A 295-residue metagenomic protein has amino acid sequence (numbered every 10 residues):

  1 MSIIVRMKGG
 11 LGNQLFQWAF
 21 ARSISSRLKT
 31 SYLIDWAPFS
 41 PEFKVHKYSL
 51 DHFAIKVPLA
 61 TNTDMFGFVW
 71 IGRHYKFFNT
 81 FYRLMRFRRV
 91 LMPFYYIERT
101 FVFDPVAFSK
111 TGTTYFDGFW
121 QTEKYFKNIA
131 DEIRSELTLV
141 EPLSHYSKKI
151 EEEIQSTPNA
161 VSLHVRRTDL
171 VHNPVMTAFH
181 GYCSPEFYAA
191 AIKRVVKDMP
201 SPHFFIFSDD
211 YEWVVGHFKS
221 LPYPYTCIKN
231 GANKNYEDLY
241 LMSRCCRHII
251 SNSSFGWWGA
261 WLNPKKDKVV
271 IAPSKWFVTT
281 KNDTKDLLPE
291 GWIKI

Functional and structural regions predicted by a protein language model:
M1-I4: Extreme N-terminal starter segment of soluble prokaryotic enzymes
M7-F16: A short, glycine/small-residue-rich beta-strand->loop->alpha-helix junction that serves as a flexible
L11, K193-A272, F277-T280: Donor-binding and catalytic core of enzymes assembling or modifying cell-surface/extracellular glycoconjugates
L15-S25, Y188-I192, V196: Histidine-anchored nucleotide/phosphate-binding helix
T30-P41: A short beta-strand-loop structural module common to alpha/beta enzyme folds
W36-P38, V165-R166, F207-D210: Short, well-ordered beta-to-alpha junction loops that form the rim of enzyme active sites and present histidine/acidic
V45-R194, D198-M199: Secretory-pathway luminal glycosyltransferase catalytic domains
V278-I295: Leloir-type glycosyltransferase catalytic cores
